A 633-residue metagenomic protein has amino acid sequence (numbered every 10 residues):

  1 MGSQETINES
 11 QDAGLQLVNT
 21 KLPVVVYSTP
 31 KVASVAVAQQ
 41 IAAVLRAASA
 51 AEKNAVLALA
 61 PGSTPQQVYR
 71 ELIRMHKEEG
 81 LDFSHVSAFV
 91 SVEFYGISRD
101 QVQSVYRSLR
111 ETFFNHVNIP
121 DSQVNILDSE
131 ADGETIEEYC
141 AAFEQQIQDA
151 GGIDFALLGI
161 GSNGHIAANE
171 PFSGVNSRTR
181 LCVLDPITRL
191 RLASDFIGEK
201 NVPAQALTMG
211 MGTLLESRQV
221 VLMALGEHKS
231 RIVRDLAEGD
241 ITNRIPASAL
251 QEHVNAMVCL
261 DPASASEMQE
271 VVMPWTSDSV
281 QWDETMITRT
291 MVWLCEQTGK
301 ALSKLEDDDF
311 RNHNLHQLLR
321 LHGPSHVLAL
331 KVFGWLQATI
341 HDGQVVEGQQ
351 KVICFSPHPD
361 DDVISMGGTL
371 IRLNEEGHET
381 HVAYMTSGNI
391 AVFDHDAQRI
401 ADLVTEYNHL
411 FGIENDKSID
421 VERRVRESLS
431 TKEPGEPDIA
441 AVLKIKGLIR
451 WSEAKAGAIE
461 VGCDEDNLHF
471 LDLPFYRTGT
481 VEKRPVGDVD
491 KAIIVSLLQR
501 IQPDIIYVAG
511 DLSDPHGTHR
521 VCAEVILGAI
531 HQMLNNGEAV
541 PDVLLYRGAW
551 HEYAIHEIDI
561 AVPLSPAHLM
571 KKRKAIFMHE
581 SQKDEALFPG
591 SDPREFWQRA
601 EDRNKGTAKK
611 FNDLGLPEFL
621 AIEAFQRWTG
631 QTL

Functional and structural regions predicted by a protein language model:
G2, E9-Q11, K21, V26-S28 (+3 more regions): Conserved phosphate- and dinucleotide-binding cores of soluble alpha/beta proteins, encompassing both enzyme active
G2-V56, A338, V346: N-terminal glycine-/serine-/threonine-rich phosphate-binding loop
S49-E78: Glycine-rich N-terminal segment of FAD-binding domains in flavoprotein oxidoreductases, spanning the beta-loop-helix
V56, S87, D154-F155, Q219 (+2 more regions): Structural motif
G62, C354-V363: Short, glycine-rich nucleotide/cofactor-binding loops
V68-E79, D362-S387, A391: Histidine-anchored nucleotide/phosphate-binding helix
V68-R74, I166-R178, H516-Q532: Short Gly/Thr/Asp-enriched flexible loops that form oxyanion-binding sites at enzyme active sites
R189-I197, N201-A206, T276, V280-T285 (+5 more regions): Metal-dependent de-N-acetylase/amidase catalytic core
